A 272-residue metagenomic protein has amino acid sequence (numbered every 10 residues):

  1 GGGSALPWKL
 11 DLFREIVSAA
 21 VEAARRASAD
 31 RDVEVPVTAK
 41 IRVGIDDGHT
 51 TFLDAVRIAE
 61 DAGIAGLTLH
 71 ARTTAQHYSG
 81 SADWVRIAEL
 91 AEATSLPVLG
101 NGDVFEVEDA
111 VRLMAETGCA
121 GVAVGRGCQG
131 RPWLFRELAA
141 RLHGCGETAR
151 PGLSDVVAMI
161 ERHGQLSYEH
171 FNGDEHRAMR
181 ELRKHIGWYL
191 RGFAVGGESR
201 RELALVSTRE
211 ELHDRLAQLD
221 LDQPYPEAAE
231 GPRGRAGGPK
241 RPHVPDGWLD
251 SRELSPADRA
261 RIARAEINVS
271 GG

Functional and structural regions predicted by a protein language model:
G1-L10, L69-S79: Glycine-rich, proline-tolerant flexible connector loops at the mouths of alpha/beta enzymes
G2, A39-I41, A71-T73, S95-L96 (+1 more regions): A short, structure-level motif marking secondary-structure boundaries and short turns
A5-P7, T38-F52: Active-site mouth loops of central-metabolism enzymes
D11, E15-S18, E22-A23, A27 (+6 more regions): Alpha/beta catalytic cores of nucleotide-metabolism and tRNA/nucleoside-modifying enzymes
K40-D46, H70-T74, D103-F105, G127: Active-site beta-loop-alpha junctions enriched in small/polar residues
